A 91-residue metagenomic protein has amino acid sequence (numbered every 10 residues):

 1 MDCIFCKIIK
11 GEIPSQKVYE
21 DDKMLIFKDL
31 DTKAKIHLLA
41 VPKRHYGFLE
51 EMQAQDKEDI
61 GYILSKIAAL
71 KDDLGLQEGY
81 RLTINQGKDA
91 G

Functional and structural regions predicted by a protein language model:
M1-G91: HIT superfamily nucleotide-processing domains
